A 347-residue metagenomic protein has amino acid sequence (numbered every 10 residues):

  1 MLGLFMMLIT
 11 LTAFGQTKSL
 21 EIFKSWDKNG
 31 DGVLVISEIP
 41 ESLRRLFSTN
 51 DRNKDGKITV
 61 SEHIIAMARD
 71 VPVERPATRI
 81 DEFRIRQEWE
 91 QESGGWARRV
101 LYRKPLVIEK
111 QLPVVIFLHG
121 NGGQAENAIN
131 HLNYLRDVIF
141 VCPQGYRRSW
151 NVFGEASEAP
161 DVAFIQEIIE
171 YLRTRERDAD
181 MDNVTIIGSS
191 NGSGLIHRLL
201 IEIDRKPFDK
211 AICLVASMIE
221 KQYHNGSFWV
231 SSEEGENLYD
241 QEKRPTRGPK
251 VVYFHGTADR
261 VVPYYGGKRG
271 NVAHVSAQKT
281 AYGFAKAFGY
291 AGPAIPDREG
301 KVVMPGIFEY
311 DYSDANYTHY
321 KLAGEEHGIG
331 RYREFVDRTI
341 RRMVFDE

Functional and structural regions predicted by a protein language model:
K18-K28, R44-K54: Primarily EF-hand calcium-binding motifs
G30-I39, N53-I64: Acidic Ca2+-chelating loop motifs
K57, I65-V114, E155-S157, D182-I212 (+4 more regions): A domain-start/cap signature at the N-terminus of enzymes
L101, V114-L118, I139-Q144, N183-G188 (+7 more regions): Structural recognition of the beta-strand scaffold that forms the well-ordered cores of secreted hydrolase catalytic
I108-N151, I219-Y223, V261-P263: Short substrate-entry loop that stabilizes the transition state in hydrolases
G154-R177: Alpha/beta-hydrolase active-site loop
K210, A216-P296, V303, Y310-S313: The feature captures the conserved acid-bearing segment of alpha/beta-hydrolase catalytic domains
